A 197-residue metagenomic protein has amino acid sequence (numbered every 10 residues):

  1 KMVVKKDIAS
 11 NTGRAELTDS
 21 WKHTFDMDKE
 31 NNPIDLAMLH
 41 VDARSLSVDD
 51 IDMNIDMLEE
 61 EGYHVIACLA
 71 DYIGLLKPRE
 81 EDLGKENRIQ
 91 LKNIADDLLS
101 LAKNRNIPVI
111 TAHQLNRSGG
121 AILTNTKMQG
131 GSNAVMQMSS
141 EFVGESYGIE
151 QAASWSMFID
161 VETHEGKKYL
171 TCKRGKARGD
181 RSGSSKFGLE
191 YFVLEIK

Functional and structural regions predicted by a protein language model:
K1-H64, F187: Cytosolic-facing regulatory segments adjacent to core modules
M2, V41-K173, A177: P-loop NTPase motor core
I8, D19, L123, R181-S182: Short alpha-helical interface elements
T12, E16, L123-K127, G188-F192: Generic alpha-helical propensity signal that fires on short helical segments and nearby coil/disordered stretches
D28, L75, S139, E190 (+1 more regions): Generic signature of intrinsically disordered, low-complexity segments enriched in small/polar residues
H164-K197: P-loop/Walker A phosphate-binding loop and immediately adjacent motor/lid segment at beta-alpha junctions
